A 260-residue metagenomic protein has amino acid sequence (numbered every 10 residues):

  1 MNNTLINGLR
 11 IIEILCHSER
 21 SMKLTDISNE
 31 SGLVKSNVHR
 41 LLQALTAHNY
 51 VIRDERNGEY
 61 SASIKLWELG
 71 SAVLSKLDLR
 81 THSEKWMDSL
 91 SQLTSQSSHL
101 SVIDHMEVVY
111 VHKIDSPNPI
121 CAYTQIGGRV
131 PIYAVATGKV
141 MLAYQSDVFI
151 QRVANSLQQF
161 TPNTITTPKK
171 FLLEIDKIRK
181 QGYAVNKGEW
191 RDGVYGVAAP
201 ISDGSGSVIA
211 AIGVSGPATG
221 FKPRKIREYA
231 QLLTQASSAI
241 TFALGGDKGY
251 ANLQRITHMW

Functional and structural regions predicted by a protein language model:
M1-K76, R80-T81, S238, A243: N-terminal helix-turn-helix
N2-L5, L24, E59, S63 (+8 more regions): Short, structured helix-loop boundary elements
C16, G138, L142, S146 (+2 more regions): Short amphipathic alpha-helical signal-transduction/dimerization elements
E55, I103, S202-G204: Short, acidic, Ser/Thr-enriched surface-loop or helix-capping motifs
S71-P119, Y144-D147: All-alpha effector-binding/dimerization core of bacterial HTH-type transcriptional repressors
I120-W190: Short, solvent-exposed recognition segments
N163-A239, I256-W260: Extended hydrophobic
G246-W260: Short, highly charged C-terminal tails/helix-capping segments
